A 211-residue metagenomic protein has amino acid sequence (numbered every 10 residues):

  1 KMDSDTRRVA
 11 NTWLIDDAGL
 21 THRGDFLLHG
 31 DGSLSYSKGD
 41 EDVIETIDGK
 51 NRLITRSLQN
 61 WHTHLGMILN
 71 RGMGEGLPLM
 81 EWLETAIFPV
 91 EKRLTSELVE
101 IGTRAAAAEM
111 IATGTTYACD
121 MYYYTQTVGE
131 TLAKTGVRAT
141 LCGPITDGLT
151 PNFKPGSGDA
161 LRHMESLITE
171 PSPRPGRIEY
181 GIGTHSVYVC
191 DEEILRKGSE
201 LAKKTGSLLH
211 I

Functional and structural regions predicted by a protein language model:
K1-D42, L53: N-terminal metal-binding scaffold of metallo-dependent hydrolase/deaminase domains
M2-A10, D40-W82, R104, A108-A112: Replace "His-x-His-based motif
R7, G32, I44-E45, R52 (+3 more regions): A structural micro-motif
T12, F26, G32-L34, N51 (+4 more regions): Divalent metal-coordination and catalytic microenvironments
H22-G24, L28, S37, T46 (+4 more regions): Gly/lys/ser-thr-rich phosphate-binding loops in alpha/beta enzymes that coordinate phosphoanhydride or phosphate groups
L69-I101, T140-L161: Active-site gating loops and adjacent loop-to-helix segments of metal-dependent hydrolytic enzymes
L77-Y124, V187-I194: Divalent metal-binding segments
V128-I211: Metal-coordinating catalytic core of metallo-dependent amide/deamination hydrolases
